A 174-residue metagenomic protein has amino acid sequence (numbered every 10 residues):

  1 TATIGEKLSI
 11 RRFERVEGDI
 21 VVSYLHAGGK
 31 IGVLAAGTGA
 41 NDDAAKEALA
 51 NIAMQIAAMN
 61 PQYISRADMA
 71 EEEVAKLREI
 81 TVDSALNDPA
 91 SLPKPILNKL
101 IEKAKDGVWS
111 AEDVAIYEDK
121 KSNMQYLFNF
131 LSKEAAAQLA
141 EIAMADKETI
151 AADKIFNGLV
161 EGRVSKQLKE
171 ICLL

Functional and structural regions predicted by a protein language model:
T1-L174: N-terminal assembly/interaction segments in proteins that build large macromolecular machines
